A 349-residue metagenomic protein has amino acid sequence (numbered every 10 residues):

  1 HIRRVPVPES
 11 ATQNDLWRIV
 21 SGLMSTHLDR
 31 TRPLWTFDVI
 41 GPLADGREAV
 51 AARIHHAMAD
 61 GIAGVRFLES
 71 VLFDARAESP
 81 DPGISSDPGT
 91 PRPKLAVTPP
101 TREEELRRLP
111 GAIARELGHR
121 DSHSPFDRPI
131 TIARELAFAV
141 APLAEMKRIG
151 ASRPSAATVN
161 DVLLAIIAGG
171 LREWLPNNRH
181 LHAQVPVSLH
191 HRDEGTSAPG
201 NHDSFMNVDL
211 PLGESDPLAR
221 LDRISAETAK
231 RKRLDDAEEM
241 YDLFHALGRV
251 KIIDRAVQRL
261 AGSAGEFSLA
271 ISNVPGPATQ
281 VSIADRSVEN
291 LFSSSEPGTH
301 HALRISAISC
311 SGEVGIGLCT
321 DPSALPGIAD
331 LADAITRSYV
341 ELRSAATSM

Functional and structural regions predicted by a protein language model:
H1-H301, I305-T336, V340-M349: Soluble acyl-CoA-dependent acyltransferase catalytic core bearing the H(X)4D motif
